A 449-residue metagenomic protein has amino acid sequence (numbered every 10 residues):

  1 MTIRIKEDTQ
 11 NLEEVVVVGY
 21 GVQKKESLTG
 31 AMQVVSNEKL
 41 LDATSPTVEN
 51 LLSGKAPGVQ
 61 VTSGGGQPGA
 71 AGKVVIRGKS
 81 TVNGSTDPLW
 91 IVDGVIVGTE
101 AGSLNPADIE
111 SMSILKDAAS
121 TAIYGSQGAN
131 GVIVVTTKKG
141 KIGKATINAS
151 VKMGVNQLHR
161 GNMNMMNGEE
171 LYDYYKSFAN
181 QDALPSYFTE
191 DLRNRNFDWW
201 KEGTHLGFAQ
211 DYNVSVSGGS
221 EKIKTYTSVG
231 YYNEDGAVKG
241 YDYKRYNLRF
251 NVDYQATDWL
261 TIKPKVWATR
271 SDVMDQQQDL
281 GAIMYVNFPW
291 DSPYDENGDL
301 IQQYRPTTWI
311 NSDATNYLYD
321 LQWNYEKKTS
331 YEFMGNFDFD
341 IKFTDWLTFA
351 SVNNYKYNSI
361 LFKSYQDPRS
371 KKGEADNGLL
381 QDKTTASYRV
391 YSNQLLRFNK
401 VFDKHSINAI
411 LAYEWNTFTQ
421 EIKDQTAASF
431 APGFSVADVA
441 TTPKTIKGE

Functional and structural regions predicted by a protein language model:
M1-R249, Y254-K263, W267-T269, M334 (+3 more regions): Short, small/polar-rich motifs associated with maturation and membrane association, primarily at protein termini
N11, E26, K141-N196, G236-Y243 (+3 more regions): Surface-exposed loop/interface segments of Gram-negative outer-membrane beta-barrel transport/assembly proteins
W346: Active-site and adjacent substrate-binding regions of carbohydrate-active enzymes
